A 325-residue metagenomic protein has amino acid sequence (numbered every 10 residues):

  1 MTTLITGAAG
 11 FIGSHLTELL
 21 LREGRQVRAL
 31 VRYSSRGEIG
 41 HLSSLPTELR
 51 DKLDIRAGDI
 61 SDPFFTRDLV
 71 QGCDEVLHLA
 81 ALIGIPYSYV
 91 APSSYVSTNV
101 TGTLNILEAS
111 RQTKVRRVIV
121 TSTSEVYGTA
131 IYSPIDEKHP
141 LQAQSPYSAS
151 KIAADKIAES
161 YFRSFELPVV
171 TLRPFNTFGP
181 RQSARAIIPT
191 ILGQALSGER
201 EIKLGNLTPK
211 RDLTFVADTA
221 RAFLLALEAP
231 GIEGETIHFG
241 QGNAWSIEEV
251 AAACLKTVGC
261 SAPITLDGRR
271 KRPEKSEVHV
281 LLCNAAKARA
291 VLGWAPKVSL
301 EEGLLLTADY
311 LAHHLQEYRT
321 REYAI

Functional and structural regions predicted by a protein language model:
M1-T177, L306, Y310-H314, Y323-I325: N-terminal Rossmann-like NAD(P)+-binding domain of SDR-like oxidoreductases, especially those catalyzing
T47-L53, F165-P168, L192-K203, A229 (+2 more regions): A short C-terminal helix-loop "cap" of Rossmann-like NAD(P)-dependent dehydrogenase/epimerase domains
S61, V90, T98-T101, K138 (+8 more regions): Residue-level signal for the nucleotide or nucleotide-sugar donor/cofactor binding architecture
I152, T177-T190, S197-R200, V216-A217 (+3 more regions): Glycine/proline-rich active-site loop of Rossmann-fold NAD(P)-dependent oxidoreductases
A153, I157, Y161, T190-I191 (+2 more regions): Hydrophobic alpha-helix immediately C-terminal to the catalytic Tyr-X-X-X-Lys motif of short-chain
N206, G234-I237, W245-A252, G259-V280 (+1 more regions): C-terminal "lid/loop" region of Rossmann-like NAD(P)-dependent oxidoreductases
V216, T236, K271-A295, L306: Conserved C-terminal active-site "lid" loop/helix of NAD(P)H-dependent oxidoreductases that clamps the redox cofactor
T219, F223, F239, V250 (+2 more regions): Non-catalytic, hydrophobic alpha-helical segments
